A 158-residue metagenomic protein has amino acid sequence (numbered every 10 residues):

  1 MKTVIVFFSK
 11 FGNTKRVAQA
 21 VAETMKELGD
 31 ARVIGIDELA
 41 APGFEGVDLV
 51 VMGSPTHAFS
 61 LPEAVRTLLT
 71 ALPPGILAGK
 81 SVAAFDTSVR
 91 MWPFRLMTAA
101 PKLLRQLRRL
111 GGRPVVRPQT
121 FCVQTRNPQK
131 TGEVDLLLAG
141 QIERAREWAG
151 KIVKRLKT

Functional and structural regions predicted by a protein language model:
T3, N13-R16, E23-I34, G46-T158: FMN-binding flavodoxin-like domain, especially the glycine-rich phosphate-binding loop
F7-F11: Aromatic-flanked redox-active Cys/Sec active sites in thiol-based oxidoreductases, especially the WC-centered
I36-L39: Conserved SAM/SAH-binding loop
